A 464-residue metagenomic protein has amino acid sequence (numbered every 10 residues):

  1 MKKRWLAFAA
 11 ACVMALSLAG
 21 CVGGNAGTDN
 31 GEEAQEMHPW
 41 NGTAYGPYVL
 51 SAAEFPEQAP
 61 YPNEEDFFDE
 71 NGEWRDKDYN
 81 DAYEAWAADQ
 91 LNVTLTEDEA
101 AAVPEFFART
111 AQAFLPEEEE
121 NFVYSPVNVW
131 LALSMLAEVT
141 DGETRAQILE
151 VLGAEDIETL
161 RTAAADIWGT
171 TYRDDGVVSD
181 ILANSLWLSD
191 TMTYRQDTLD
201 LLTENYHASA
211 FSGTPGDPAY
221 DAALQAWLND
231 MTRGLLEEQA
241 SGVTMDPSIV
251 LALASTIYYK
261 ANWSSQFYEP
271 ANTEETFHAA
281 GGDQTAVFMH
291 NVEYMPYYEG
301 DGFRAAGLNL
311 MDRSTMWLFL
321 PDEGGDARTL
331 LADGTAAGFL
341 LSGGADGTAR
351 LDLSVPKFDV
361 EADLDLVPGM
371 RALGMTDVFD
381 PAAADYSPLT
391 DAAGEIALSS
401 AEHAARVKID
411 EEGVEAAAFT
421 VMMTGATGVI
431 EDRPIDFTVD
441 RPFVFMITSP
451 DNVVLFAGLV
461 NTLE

Functional and structural regions predicted by a protein language model:
M1-K2: N-terminal secretory signal peptides that target proteins for export/translocation
W5-A9, M14, G20-T214: Detector for small/aliphatic-rich hydrophobic stretches
C21, E32-E36, W40-T43, W74-K77 (+6 more regions): Non-catalytic interaction/Regulatory regions outside core domains
A53, E57-E65, L91, E119-E120 (+4 more regions): Non-catalytic, conformational "gating/processing" segments within enzyme and secreted inhibitor domains
N121-R145, G307, D432-E464: Feature captures eukaryotic membrane-trafficking machinery centered on endolysosomal pathways and lysosome-related
F122, G142-I148, D326-T329, A362-L364 (+2 more regions): Extracytoplasmic/secreted cell-surface and envelope-processing proteins
I148-L152, F267-T276, A327-A337: Short Gly/aromatic-enriched secondary-structure transition segments
P321-G347: Internal alpha/beta scaffold segment
